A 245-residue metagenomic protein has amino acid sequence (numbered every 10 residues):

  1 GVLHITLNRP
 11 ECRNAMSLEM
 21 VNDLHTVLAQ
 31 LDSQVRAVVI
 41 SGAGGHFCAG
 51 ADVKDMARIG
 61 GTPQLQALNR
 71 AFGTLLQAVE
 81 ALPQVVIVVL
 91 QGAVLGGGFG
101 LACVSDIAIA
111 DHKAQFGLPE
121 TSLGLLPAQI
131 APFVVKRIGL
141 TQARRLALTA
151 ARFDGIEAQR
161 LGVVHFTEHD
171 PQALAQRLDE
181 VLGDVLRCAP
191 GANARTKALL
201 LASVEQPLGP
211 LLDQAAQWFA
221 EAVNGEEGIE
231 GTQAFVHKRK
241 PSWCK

Functional and structural regions predicted by a protein language model:
G1-A43, Q77: Conserved CoA-thioester-binding segment of acyl-CoA-metabolizing enzymes
I5, R9, D23-L24, I40 (+6 more regions): Terminal peptide-recognition signature
P10-R13, G44-H46, G50, A93 (+2 more regions): A short, glycine- and basic residue-enriched loop/turn that sits immediately adjacent to a domain's principal
V21, I40, V53, L65 (+7 more regions): A general structural signal for well-ordered alpha-helical segments in protein cores
Q34, G42-A78, V94, P207: Glycine- (often His-adjacent) and acidic-residue-rich active-site loop that binds/positions the CoA thioester
Q77-G191, G225, I229-E230, R239: Crotonase-fold acyl-CoA enzyme core
L146-A147, A158, L199-S203, Q217-V223: Helix-loop "lid/cap" segments that line or gate small-molecule binding pockets
Q233-K245: Terminal low-complexity tails and localization/encapsulation signals of metabolic enzymes
